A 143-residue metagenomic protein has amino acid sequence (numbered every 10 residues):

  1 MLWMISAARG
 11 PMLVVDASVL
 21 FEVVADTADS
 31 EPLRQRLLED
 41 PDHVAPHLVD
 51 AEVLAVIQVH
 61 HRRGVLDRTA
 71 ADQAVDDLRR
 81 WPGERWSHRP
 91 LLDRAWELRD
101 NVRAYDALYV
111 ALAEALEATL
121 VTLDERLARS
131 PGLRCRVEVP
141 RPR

Functional and structural regions predicted by a protein language model:
M1-L48, H60-D72, G132, R143: Short, well-structured N-terminal submotif of metal-dependent ribonuclease cores
M1-M12, V110-R143: Acidic, PIN/NYN-like endoribonuclease modules and their adjacent C-terminal/linker elements
V15, A45, A104-A107, T122: Short beta-strand scaffold positions
V19-L20, V49, L91, Y109 (+1 more regions): Alpha-helix capping/helix-boundary segments
E31, D67-R68, E84-H88, Y105-D106: Short, structured loop/turn "capping" segments at alpha-beta junctions
D40-H43, G83, E114-T119: Short active-site oxyanion
H47, A70-R99: Acidic catalytic patch
A55-R62, A115: Short glycine/serine- and small hydrophobic-enriched flexible loop segments
